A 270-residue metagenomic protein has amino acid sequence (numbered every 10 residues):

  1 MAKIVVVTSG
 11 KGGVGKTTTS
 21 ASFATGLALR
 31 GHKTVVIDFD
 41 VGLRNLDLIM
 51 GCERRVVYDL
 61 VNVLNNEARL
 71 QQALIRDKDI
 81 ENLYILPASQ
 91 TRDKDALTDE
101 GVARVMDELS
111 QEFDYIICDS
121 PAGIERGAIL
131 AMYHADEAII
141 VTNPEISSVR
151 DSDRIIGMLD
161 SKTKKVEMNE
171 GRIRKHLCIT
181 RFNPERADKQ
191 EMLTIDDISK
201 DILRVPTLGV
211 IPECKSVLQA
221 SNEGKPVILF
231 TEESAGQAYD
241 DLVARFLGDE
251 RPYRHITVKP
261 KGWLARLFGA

Functional and structural regions predicted by a protein language model:
I4-R69, Y115: Walker A/P-loop NTP-binding active-site region of P-loop NTPases, recognizing the glycine-rich GxxxxGKT/S
S9, D38, P87-Q90, T142 (+1 more regions): Flexible glycine-/small-residue-rich
F39-Q111, S221-K225: P-loop/Walker-type NTP enzyme "switch/lid" segment
G51-V56, G157-L159, L193-D197, K225-L229: Short, hinge-like loop/turn segments at secondary-structure boundaries
V57, Q71, D99, A103 (+4 more regions): Amphipathic alpha-helical transducer elements in NTP-driven molecular machines
S110-Q111, Y115, P121-P206: Conserved catalytic-core segment of NTP-binding enzymes
I198-I228: Beta-strand-loop-alpha "switch" segments that mediate conformational coupling across diverse proteins
E223-A270: NTP-binding/hydrolysis catalytic cores, primarily Walker-type P-loop NTPases
